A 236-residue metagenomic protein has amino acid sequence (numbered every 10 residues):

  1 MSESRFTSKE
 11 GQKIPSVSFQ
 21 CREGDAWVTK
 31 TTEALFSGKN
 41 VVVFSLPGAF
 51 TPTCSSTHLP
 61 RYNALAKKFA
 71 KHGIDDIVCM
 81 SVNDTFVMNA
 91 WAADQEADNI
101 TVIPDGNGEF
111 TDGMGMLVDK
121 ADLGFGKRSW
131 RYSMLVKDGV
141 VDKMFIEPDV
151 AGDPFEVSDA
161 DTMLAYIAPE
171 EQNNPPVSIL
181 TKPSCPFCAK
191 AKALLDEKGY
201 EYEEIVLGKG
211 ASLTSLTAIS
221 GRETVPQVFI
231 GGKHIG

Functional and structural regions predicted by a protein language model:
S2-S178, K182-V225, F229-H234: Chalcogenol-based redox active-site neighborhoods
